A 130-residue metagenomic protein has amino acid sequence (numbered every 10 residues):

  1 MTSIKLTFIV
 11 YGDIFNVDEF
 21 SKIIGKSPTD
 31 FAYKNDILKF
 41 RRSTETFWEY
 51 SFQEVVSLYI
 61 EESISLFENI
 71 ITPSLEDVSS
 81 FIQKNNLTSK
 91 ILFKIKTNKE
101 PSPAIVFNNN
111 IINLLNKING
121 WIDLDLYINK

Functional and structural regions predicted by a protein language model:
M1-K130: Acidic (Asp/Glu-rich) sequence patches and key acidic residues that form negatively charged surfaces used
